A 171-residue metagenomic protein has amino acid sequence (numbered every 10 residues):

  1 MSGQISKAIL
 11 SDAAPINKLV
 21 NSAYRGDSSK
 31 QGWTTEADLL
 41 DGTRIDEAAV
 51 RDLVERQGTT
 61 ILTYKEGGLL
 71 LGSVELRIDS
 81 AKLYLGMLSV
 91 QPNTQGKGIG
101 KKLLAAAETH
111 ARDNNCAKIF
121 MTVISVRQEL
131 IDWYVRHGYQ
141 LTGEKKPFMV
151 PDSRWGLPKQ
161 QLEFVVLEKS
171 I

Functional and structural regions predicted by a protein language model:
Q4-K18, R25-G26: A short beta-loop-alpha structural element at the N-terminal edge of CoA-dependent acyl/N-acetyltransferase catalytic
I9, R77, Q91, Q95 (+1 more regions): Residue-level recognition of the GNAT/N-acetyltransferase active site
N21-V50: Conserved GNAT-fold acetyl-CoA-binding loop/helix
I45-L62, Y84, Q160: A short helix-loop-beta-strand connector motif used in the catalytic cores of GNAT acetyltransferases and, in some
R51-L53, A117-F120, I124-I131, R136-I171: C-terminal "cap" of GNAT-fold acetyltransferases
T63, L69-R77, Y84-S89: Conserved beta-strand in the GNAT
A81-P92, K101, T122: Conserved acetyl-CoA binding element of GNAT-fold acetyltransferases
V90, G96-T109, R136: Conserved acetyl-CoA-binding loop-helix of GNAT-fold acetyltransferases
